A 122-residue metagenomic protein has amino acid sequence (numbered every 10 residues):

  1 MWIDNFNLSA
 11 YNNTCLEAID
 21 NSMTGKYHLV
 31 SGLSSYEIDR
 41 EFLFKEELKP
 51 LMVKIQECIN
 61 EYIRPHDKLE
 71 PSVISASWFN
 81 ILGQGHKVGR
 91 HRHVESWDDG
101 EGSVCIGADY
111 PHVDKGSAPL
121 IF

Functional and structural regions predicted by a protein language model:
M1-E70, K87, P119: Non-heme Fe(II)/2-oxoglutarate
S72-S75: Short Gly/Ser/Thr- and Asp/Glu-enriched loop/turn motifs at secondary-structure junctions
F79-F122: Catalytic core of non-heme Fe(II) oxygenases with the double-stranded beta-helix
